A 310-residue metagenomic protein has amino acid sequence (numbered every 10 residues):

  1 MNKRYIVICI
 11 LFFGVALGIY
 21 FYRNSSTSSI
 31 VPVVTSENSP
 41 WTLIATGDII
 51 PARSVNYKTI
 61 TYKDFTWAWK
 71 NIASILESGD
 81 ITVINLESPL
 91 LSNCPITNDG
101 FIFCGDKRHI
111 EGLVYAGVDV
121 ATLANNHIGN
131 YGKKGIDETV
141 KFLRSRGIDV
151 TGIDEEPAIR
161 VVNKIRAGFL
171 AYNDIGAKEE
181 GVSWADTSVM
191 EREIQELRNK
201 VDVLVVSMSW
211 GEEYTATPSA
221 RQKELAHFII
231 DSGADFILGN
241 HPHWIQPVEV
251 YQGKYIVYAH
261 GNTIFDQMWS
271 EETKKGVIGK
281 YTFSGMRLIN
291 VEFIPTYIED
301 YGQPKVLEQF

Functional and structural regions predicted by a protein language model:
M1-N2: Short, Lys/Arg-rich N-terminal segment immediately upstream of the first membrane anchor
Y5-F310: Acidic, metal/ion-coordinating pockets
